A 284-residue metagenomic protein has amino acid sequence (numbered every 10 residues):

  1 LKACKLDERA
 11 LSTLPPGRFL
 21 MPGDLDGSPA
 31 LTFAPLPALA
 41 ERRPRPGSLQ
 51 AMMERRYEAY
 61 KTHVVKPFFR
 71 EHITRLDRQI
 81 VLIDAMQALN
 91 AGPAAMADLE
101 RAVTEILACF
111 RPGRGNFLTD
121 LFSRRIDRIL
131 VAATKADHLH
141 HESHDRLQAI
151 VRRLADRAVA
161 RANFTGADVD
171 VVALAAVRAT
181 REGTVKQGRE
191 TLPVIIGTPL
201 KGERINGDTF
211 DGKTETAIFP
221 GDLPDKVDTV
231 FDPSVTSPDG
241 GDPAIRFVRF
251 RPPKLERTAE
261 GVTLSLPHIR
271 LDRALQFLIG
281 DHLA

Functional and structural regions predicted by a protein language model:
L1-R124, H140, A158-V159, A175-A179 (+2 more regions): Switch- and interface-adjacent substructures of P-loop NTPase systems
R78-I80, R124-K135, A160-A173: Conserved beta-strand/loop subsegment of P-loop NTPase cores
G92, E142-H144, E182-K186: Short conserved micro-motifs at the rims of enzyme active sites and ligand-binding pockets
M96-A97, D145-V151, K186-L192: Short secondary-structure boundary/capping segments
H138-N163: GTPase G-domain guanine-specificity segment
V169, L192-T198, G212: Class I S-adenosyl-L-methionine
L174-V177, R181-T191: Long, contiguous domain-sized segments
